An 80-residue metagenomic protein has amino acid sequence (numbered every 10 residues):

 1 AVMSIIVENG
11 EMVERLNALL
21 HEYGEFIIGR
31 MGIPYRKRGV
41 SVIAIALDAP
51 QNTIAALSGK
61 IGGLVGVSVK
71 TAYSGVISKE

Functional and structural regions predicted by a protein language model:
A1-E80: Long, contiguous binding/interaction regions
